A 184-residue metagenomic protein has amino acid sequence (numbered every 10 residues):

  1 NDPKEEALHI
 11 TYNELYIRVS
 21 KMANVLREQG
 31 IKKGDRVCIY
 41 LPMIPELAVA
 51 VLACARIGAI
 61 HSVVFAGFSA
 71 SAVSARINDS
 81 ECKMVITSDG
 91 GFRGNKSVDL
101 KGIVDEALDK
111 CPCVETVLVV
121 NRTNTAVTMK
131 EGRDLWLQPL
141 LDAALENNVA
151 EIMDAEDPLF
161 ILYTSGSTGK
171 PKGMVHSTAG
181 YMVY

Functional and structural regions predicted by a protein language model:
N1-L52, A72-S74, M129, R133-P139: Conserved AMP-binding/adenylate-forming core of the ANL superfamily
V19-S20, M174-Y184: Conserved structural elements of the adenylate-forming
V37, C54, P158, T164-S167: Conserved S/T- and glycine-rich ATP-binding loop of Class I adenylate-forming
P42-M43, F68, R122, G180: Short beta->alpha linker loops
R56-P139: Structural core segment of the AMP-binding/adenylate-forming
L118-V119, K130-Y163, K170, Y184: Conserved pre-ATP/AMP-binding loop-to-beta segment of ANL
